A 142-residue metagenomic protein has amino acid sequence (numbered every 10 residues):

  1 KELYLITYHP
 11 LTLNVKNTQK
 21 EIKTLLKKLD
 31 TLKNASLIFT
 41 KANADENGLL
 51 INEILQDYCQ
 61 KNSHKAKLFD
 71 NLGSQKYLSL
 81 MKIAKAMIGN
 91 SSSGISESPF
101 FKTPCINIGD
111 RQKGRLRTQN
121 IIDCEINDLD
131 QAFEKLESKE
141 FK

Functional and structural regions predicted by a protein language model:
K1-K142: Nucleotide-activated sugar donor-binding and catalytic core shared by glycosyltransferases and related lipid-linked
